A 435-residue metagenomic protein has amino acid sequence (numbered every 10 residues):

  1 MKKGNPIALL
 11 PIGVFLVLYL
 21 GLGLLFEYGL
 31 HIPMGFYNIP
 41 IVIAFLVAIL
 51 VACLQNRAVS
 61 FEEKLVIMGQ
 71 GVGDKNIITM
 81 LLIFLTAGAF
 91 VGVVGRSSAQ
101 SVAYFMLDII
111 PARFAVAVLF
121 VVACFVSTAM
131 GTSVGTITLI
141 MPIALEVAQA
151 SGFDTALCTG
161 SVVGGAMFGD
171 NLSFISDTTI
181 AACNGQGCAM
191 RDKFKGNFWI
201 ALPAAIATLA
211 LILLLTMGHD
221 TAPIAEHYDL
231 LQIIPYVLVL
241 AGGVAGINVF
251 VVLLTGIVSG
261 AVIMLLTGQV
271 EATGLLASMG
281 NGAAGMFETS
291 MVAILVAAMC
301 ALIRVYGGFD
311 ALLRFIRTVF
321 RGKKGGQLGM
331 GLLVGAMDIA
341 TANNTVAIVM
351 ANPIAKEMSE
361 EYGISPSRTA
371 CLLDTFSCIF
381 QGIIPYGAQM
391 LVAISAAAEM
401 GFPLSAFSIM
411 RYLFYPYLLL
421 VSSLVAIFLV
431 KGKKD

Functional and structural regions predicted by a protein language model:
K2-G4, E27-V42, Q70-K75, M106-P111 (+4 more regions): Interfacial loop-to-helix junctions that mark the boundaries of transmembrane helices in multi-pass membrane
K3, G164-M167, N171-E226, L231 (+2 more regions): Juxtamembrane and boundary regions of transmembrane helices in multi-pass small-molecule transporters and channels
I7-G21, G35-R57, M80-T86, L231-G242 (+3 more regions): Hydrophobic mid-bilayer segments of alpha-helices in multi-pass membrane transport proteins, especially secondary
N38-L46, C53-Q55, K64-S98, R113 (+4 more regions): Core transmembrane alpha-helical segments of multi-pass membrane transporters/permeases
R57-S60, G73-K75, G152-A156, A181-K193 (+5 more regions): Juxtamembrane helix-boundary/capping and inter-helix hinge elements in multi-pass membrane proteins
D74-M80, Y104-V122, A148-C158, E226-I234 (+3 more regions): Membrane-interfacial loop-to-helix junctions in multi-pass transporters
M80-V91, P111-I143, R317-K356, E361-Y362 (+1 more regions): Hydrophobic alpha-helical transmembrane segments of multi-pass integral membrane proteins, predominantly secondary
I83, R113-S127, G152-G169, G325-D338 (+3 more regions): Alpha-helical transmembrane segments of multi-pass membrane proteins
